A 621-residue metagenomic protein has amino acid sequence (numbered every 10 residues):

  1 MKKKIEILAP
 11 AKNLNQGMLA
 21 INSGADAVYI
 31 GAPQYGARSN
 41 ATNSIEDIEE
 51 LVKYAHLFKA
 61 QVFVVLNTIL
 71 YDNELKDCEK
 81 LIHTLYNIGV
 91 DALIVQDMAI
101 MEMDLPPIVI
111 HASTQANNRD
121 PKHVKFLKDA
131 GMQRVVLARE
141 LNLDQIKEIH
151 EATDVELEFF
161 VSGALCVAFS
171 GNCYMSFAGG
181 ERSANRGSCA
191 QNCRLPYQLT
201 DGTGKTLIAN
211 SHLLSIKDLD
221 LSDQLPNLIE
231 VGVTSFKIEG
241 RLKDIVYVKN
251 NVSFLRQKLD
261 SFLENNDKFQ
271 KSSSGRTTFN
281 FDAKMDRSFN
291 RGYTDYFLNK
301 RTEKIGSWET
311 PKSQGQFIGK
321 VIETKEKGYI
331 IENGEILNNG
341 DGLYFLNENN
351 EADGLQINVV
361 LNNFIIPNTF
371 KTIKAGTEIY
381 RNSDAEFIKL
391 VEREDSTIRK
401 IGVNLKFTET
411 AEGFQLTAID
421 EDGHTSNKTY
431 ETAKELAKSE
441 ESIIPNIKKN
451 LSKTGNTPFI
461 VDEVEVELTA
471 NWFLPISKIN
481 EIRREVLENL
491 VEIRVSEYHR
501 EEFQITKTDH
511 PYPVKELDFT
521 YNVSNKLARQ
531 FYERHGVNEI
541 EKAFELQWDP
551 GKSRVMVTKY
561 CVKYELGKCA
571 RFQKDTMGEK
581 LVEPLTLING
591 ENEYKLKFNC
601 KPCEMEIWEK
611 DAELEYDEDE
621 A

Functional and structural regions predicted by a protein language model:
M1-S23, A27-A37, D47, L51-V52 (+4 more regions): Surface-exposed amphipathic alpha-helical tracts and adjacent flexible/coil segments at the periphery of soluble enzymes
N40-S44: An active-site metal/cofactor-coordinating segment within enzyme catalytic domains
D91: Short, conserved active-site loop motifs that form the nucleotide-linked donor/cofactor pocket
M101-P106: Short active-site loop/helix that positions an aromatic residue
Q115: Auxiliary alpha/beta "docking" domains used to position bulky ligands
R119-H123: Short, glycine/polar-rich helix-capping loops at beta-to-alpha or helix-loop-helix junctions that flank or form
